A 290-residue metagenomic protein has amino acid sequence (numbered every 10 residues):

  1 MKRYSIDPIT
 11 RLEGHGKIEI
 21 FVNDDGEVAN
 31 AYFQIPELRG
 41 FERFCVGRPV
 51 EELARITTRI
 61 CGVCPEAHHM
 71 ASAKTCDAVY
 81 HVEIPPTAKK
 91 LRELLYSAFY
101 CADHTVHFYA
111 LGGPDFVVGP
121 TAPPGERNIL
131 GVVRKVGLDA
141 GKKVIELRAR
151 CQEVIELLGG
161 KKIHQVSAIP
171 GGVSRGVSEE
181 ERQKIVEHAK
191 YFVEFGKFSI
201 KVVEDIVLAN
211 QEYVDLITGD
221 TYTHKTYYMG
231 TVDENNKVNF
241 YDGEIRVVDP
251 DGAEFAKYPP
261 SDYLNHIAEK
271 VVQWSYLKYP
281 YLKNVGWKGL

Functional and structural regions predicted by a protein language model:
M1-L290: Active-site bordering "gate/hinge" segments that shape substrate access to catalytic or cofactor-binding pockets
